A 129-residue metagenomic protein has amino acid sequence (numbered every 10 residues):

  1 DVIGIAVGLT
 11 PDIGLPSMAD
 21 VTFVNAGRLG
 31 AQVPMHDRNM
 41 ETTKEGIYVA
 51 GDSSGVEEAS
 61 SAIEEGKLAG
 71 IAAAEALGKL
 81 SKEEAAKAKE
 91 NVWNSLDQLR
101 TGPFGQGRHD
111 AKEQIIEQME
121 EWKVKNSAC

Functional and structural regions predicted by a protein language model:
D1-C129: Residues forming the flavin
